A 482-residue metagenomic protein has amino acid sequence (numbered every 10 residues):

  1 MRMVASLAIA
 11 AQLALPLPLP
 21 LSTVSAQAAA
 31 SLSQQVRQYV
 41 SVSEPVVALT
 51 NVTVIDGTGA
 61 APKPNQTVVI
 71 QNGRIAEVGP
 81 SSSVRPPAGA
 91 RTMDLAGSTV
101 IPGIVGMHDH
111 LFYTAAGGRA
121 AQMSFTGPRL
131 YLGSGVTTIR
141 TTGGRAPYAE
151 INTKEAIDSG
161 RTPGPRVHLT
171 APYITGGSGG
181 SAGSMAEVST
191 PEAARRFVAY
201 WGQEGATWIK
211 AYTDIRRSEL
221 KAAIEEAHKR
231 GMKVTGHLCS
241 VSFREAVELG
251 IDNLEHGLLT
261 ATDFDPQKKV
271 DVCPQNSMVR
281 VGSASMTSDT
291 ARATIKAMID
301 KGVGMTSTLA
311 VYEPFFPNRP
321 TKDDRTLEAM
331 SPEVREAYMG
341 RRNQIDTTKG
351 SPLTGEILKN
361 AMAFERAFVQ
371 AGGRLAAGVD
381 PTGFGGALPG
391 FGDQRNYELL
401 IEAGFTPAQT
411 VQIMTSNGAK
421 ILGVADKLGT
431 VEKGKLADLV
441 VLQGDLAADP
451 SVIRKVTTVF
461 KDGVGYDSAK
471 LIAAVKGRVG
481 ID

Functional and structural regions predicted by a protein language model:
A5-S22: Bacterial N-terminal signal peptides
S31-Q34, Y39-S41, V54, A60-I101: Histidine-rich, glycine-flanked metal-binding segment
V52, K433-V479: C-terminal cap of metal-dependent C-N hydrolases
V52, V68, G73, G97 (+14 more regions): Divalent metal-coordination and catalytic microenvironments
V52-V54, S351-T354, L358-K359, A363 (+2 more regions): C-terminal helical cap
T99-R161, G177-S181, A186, E192 (+3 more regions): Metal-associated gating/positioning segment near the N- to mid-region
G127-Y148, P165-P172, Q203-I215, K233-T235 (+2 more regions): Divalent metal-dependent hydrolysis catalytic cores, especially in the metallo-beta-lactamase
F197-I215, T260-A403, R478-D482: Active-site neighborhoods of metal-dependent hydrolases
